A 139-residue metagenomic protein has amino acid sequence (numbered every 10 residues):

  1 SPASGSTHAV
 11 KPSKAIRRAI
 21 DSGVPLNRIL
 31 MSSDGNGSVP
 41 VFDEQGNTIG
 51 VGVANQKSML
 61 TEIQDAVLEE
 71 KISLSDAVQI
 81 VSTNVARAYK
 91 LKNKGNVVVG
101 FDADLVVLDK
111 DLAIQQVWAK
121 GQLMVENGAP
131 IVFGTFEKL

Functional and structural regions predicted by a protein language model:
S1-A3, S32-D34, L108-D109: Generic beta-strand/beta-sheet core signal
S1-R18: Active-site glycine- and acidic-residue-rich loops that bind and position anionic ligands or nucleotide-like cofactors
K14-I16, L91, Q122-V125: Short low-complexity, flexible loop/linker segments enriched in glycine and/or proline with clustered acidic
A19-F101, L105: His/Asp/Glu-enriched, well-ordered alpha-helical/loop segment that forms or immediately abuts the divalent-metal
N96-L139: C-terminal cap of metal-dependent C-N hydrolases
